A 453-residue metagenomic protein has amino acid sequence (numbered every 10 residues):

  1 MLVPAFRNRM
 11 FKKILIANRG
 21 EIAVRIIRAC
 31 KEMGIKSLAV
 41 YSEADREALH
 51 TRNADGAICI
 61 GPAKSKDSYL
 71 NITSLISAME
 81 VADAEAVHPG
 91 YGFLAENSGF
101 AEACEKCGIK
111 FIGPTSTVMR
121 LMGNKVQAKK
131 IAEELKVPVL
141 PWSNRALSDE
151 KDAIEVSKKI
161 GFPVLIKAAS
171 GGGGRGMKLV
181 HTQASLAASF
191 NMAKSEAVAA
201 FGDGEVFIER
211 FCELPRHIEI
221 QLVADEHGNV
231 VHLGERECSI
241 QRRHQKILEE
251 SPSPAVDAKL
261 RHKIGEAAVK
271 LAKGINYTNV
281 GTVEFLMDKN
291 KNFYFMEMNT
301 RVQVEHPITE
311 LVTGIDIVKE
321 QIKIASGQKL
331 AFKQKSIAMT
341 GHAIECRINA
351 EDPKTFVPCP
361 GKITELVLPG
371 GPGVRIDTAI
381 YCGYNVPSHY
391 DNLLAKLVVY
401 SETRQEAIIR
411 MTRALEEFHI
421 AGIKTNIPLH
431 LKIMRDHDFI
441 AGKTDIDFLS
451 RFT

Functional and structural regions predicted by a protein language model:
M1-L2, F6-E134, L147-E155, E406: ATP-binding N-terminal substructure of ATP-dependent carboxylate-amine bond-forming enzymes
I16-E32, A57, E80-A82, G113 (+2 more regions): ATP-dependent carboxylate activation and anion-phosphoryl transfer catalytic cores that bind Mg-ATP to form
L38, H88, K110-I112, L140 (+3 more regions): Structural detector of well-ordered beta-strand residues that form the stable sheet scaffold of enzyme domains
V156-L165: Acidic/histidine-enriched active-site and ligand-binding environments that engage anionic O-linkages
A168: N-terminal nucleotide-binding beta1-loop-alpha1 segment
G174-G176: A short acidic, helix-capping loop that chelates divalent metal ions and anchors anionic groups
